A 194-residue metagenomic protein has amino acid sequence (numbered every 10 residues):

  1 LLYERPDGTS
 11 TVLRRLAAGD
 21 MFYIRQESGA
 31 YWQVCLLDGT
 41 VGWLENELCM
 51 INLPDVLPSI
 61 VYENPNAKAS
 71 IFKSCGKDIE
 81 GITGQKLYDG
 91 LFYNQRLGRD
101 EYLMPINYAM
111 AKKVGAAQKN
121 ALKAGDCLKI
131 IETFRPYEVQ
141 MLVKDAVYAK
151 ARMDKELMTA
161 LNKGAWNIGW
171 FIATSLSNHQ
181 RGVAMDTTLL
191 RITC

Functional and structural regions predicted by a protein language model:
L1-E4, R14-A18, I24-S28, N52-C75 (+2 more regions): SH3-family beta-barrel domains
V12-E47, L122: SH3/SH3-like beta-barrel superfamily modules
Y31, G125-C127, G182-D186: Extracellular structured ligand-interaction cores
C35-A69, G84, G98, Y102: Boundary regions of SH3-family modules and the immediately adjacent low-complexity/disordered segments in eukaryotic
M50, R135-V139, T193-C194: Solvent-exposed loop/turn segments at secondary-structure junctions within structured extracellular/periplasmic domains
K77-L103: Acidic/histidine-rich, surface-exposed loop or edge segments in extracytoplasmic proteins
G98-E138, A146: Active-site acidic/histidine clusters and adjacent loop/turn architecture that either coordinate catalytic ions
V147-A184, T188, I192: Acidic, His- and aromatic-enriched active-site or binding-groove loops in soluble protein domains that engage sugars
